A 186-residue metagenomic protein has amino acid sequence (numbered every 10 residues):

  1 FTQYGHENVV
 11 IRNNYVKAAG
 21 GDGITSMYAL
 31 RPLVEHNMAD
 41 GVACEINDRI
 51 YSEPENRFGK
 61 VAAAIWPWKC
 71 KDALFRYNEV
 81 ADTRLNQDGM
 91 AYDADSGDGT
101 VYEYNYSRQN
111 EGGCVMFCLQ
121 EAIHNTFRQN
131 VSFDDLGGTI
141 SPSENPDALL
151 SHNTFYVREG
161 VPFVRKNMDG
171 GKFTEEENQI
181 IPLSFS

Functional and structural regions predicted by a protein language model:
Y4-D22, L30-E55, V61-W66, K71-R84 (+5 more regions): Right-handed parallel beta-helix
F117: Extracellular glycoside hydrolase catalytic/binding regions
N145, N167-D169: Aromatic- and carboxylate-enriched substrate-binding clefts and catalytic-loop regions of carbohydrate-active enzymes
P162: Aromatic/acidic polysaccharide-binding cleft in carbohydrate-active enzymes
